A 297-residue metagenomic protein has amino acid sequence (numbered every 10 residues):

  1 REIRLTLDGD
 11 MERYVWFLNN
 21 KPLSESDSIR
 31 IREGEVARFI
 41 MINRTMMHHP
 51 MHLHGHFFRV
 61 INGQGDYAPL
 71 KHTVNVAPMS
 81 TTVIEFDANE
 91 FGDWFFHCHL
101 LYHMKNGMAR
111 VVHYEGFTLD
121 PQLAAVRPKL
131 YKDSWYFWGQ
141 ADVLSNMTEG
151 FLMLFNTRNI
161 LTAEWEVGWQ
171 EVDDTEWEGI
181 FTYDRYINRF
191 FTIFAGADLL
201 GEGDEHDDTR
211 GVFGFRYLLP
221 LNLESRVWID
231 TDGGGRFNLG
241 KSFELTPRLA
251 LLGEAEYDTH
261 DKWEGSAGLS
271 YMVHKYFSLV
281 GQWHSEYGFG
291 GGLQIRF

Functional and structural regions predicted by a protein language model:
R1-W135: Copper-binding active sites and cupredoxin-like electron-transfer domains, recognizing His/Cys-rich ligand loops
W94, T148, T157-A163, N188-F194 (+5 more regions): Repeated loop/turn-to-beta-strand initiation elements of outer-membrane beta-barrel proteins
A125-E166: Short glycine/proline- and aromatic-enriched beta-strand/turn motifs that initiate or cap beta-hairpins
W135-F137, L144-T148, D173-G179, D207-G211 (+3 more regions): Residues that define the transmembrane beta-barrel architecture of outer-membrane proteins
V143, L154-N156, Y183-R185, F215-L219 (+5 more regions): Residue-level signature of outer-membrane beta-barrel architecture
E149-L199: Glycine- and aromatic-enriched membrane insertion/assembly motifs of diderm outer-membrane and organelle channel
R158, E202-E256: Detector for outer-membrane/organellar transmembrane beta-barrel domains, recognizing the amphipathic beta-strand
A267-S270, S285-F297: Outer-membrane beta-barrel "beta-signal"
